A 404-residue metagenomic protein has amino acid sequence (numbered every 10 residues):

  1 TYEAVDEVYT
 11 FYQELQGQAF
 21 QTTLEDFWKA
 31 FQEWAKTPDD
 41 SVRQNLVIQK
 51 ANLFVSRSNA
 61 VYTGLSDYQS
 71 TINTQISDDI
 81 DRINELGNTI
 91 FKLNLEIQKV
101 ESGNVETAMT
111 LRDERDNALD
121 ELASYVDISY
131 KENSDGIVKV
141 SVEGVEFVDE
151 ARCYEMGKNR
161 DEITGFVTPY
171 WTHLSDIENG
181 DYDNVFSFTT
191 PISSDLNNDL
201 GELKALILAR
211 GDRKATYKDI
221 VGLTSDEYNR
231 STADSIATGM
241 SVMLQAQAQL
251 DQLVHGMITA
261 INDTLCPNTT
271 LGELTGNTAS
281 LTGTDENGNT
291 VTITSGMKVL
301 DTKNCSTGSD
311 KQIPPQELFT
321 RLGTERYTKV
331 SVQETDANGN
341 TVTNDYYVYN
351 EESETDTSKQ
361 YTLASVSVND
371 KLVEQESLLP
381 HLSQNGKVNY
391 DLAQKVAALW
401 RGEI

Functional and structural regions predicted by a protein language model:
T1-I404: Structural signature of extracellular appendage/secretion-system components
